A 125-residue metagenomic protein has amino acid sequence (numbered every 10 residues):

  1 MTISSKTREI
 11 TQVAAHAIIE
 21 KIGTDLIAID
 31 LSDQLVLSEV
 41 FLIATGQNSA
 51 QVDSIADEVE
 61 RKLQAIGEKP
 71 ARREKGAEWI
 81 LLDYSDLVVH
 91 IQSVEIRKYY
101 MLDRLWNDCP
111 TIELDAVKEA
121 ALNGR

Functional and structural regions predicted by a protein language model:
M1-D33, A50, S54, R61 (+3 more regions): Long, contiguous binding/interaction regions
S32, S38-F41: Short beta-strand segments
I43-G46, Q92: Short hydrophobic/aromatic beta-strand micro-patches that form the beta-sheet surface supporting nucleotide- or nucleic
L82-Y84: Active-site beta-strand termini and strand-to-loop segments that position acidic
